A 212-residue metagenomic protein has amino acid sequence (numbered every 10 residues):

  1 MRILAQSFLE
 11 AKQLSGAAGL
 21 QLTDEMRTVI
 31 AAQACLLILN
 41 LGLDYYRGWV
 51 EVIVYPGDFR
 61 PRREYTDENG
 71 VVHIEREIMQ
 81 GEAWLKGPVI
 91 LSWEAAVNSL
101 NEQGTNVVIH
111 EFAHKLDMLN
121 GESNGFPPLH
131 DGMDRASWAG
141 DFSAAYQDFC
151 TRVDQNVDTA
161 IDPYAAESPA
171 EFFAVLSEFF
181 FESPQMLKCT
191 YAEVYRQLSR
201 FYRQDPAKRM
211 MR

Functional and structural regions predicted by a protein language model:
M1-E10: Amphipathic alpha-helical segments that form the core helices of the histone-fold
L9, Q13-G19, R27-N40, G57-F59 (+2 more regions): Metalloprotease/metallohydrolase-associated module, dominated by Zn2+-dependent proteases
L22: A short-motif feature that recognizes glycine-rich, charge-decorated loops that bind or process nucleotide phosphates
Y45: Heme-based O2/NO sensor domains and their adjacent alpha-helical segments, primarily globin folds but also including
L100-D117: Short alpha-helix carrying the canonical HExxH Zn2+-binding catalytic motif
